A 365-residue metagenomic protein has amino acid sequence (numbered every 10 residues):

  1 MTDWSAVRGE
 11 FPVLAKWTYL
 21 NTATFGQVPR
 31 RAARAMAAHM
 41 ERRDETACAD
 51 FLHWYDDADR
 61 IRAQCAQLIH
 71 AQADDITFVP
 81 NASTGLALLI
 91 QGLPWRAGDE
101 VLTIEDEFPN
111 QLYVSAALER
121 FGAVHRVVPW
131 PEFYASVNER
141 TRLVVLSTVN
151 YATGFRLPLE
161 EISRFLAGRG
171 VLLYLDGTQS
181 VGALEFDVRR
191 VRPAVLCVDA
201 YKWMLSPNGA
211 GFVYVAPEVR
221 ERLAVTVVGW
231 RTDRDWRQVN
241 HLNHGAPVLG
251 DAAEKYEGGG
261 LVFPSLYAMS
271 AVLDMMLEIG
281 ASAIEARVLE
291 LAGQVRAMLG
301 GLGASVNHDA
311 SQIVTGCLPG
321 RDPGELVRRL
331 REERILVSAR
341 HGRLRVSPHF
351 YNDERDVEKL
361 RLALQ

Functional and structural regions predicted by a protein language model:
M1-Q365: Pyridoxal 5′-phosphate
